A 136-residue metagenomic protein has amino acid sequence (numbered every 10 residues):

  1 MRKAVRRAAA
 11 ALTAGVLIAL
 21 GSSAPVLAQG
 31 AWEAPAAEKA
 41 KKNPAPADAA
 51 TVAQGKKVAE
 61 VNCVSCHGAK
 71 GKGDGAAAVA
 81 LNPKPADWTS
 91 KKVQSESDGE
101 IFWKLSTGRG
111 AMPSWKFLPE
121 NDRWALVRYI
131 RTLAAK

Functional and structural regions predicted by a protein language model:
R2-L12: Bacterial N-terminal signal peptides that target proteins for export
A11-G21: Bacterial N-terminal signal peptides
S22-A28: Sec/Tat signal peptide C-region and signal peptidase I cleavage site
G30-V58: Electrostatic cytochrome c docking/interface patches
A36-K42, A80-D87: Short glycine/proline- and charge-enriched loop/turn segments that cap or connect secondary-structure elements
A49-K72, A78, G99-T107: Sequence/structural segment immediately N-terminal to covalent heme-attachment motifs in c-type and related
V58, L133-K136: Short sequence/structural segments immediately N-terminal
N82-A134: Extracytoplasmic electron-transfer domains, predominantly the class I c-type cytochrome c fold
